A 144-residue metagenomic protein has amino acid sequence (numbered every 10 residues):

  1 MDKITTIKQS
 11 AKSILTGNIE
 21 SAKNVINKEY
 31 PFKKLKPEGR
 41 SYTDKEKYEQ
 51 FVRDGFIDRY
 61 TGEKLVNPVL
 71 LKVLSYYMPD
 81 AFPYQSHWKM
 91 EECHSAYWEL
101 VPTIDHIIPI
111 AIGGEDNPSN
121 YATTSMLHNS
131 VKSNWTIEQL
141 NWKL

Functional and structural regions predicted by a protein language model:
M1-E49, G55, G62-P68: A boundary/linker detector
K34-Y42, A122, H128-W135: Short, exposed beta-strand "edge-strand" segments with a Pro/Gly-rich flavor and a Y/T-containing core
K36-G39, I108-I112, L144: Short helix/strand-bridging catalytic loops that position acidic/His residues to coordinate divalent metals and engage
D44-V101, S125: Short cysteine-rich loop/turn motifs with clustered Cys
G55-D58, W98-I104, P109-S130: Short beta-strand-alpha-helix junction that forms the catalytic/metal-binding core of metal-dependent nuclease domains
P68-L71, K132-I137: Short Cys/His-rich "knuckle" micro-motifs
V73, D116-N117, L140: Single-residue recognition of alpha-helix boundary sites
E138-Q139, K143-L144: Intrinsically disordered, low-complexity, charge-dense segments enriched in Lys/Arg and Glu/Asp interspersed
